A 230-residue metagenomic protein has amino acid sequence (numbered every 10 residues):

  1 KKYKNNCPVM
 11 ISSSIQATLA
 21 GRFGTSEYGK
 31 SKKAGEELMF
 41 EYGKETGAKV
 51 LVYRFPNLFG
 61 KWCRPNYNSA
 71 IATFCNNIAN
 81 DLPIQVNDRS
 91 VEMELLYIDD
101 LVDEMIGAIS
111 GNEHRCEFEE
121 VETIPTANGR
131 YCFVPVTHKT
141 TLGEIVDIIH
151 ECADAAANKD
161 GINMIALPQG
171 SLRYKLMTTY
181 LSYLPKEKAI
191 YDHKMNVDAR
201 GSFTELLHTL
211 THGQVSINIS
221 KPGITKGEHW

Functional and structural regions predicted by a protein language model:
K1-K33, G43-T46, L51-Y53: Conserved Rossmann-fold NAD(P)-dependent oxidoreductase catalytic core, especially the SDR/UDP-sugar
A34, L38-Y42, F74, I145: Hydrophobic alpha-helix immediately C-terminal to the catalytic Tyr-X-X-X-Lys motif of short-chain
E37-W62, L82-V91: Conserved beta-loop-beta element that borders a ligand/cofactor-binding pocket
V52, L95, K139: Short aromatic/basic micro-patch
P56-N57, N76-L96, C116, E122-V134: A conserved pocket-lining segment of Rossmann-fold NAD(P)-dependent short-chain dehydrogenase/reductase
C63-T73, S90-G111, R115, G143-E144 (+1 more regions): Substrate-positioning beta->alpha
S110-M195: Mid/C-terminal beta-alpha module of Rossmann-like enzyme folds, strongest in SDR-family dehydrogenases/epimerases
K186-W230: A short glycine-rich, His/Asp/Glu-containing loop-to-beta-strand
